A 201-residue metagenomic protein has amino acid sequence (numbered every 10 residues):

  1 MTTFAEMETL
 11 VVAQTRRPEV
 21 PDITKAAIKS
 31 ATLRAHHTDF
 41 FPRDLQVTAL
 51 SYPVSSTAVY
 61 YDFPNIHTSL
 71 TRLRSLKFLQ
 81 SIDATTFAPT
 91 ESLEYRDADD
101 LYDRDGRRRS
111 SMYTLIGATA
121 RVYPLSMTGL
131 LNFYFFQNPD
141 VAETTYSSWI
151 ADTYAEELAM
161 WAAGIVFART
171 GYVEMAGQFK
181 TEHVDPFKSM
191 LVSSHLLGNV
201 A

Functional and structural regions predicted by a protein language model:
M1-A201: Glycine-enriched, solvent-exposed interface loops adjoining structured elements
